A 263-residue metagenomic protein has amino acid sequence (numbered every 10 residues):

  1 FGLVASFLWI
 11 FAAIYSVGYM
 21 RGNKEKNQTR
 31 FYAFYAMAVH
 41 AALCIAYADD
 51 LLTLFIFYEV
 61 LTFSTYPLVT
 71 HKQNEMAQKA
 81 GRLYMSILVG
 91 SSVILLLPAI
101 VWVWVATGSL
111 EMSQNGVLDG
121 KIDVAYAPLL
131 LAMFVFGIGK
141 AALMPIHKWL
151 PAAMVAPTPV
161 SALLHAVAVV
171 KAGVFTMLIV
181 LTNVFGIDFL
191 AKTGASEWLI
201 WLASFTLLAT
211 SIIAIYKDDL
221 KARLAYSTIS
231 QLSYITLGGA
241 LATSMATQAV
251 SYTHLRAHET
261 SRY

Functional and structural regions predicted by a protein language model:
G2-A5: Predominantly extracellular/luminal regions of secreted and cell-surface proteins, especially disulfide-bonded
L8: Active-site-adjacent substrate/metal-binding segments within catalytic domains of carbohydrate-active enzymes
F11-T29, A33-L54, S64-R256, S261-R262: Hydrophobic transmembrane alpha-helices and their helix-loop junctions in integral membrane proteins
E59: Short phosphate-coordinating micro-motif centered on Lys-Gly-acidic
